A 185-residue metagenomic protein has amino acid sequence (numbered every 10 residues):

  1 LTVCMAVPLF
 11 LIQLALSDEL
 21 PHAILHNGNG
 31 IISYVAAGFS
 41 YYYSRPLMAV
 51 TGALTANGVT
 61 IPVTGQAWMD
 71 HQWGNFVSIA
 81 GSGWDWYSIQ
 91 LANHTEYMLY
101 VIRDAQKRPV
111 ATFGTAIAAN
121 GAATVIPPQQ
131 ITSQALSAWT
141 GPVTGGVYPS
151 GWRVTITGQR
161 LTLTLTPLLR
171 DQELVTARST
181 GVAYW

Functional and structural regions predicted by a protein language model:
L1-W185: Structured soluble/peripheral alpha/beta segments that form catalytic or ligand/cofactor-binding pockets
